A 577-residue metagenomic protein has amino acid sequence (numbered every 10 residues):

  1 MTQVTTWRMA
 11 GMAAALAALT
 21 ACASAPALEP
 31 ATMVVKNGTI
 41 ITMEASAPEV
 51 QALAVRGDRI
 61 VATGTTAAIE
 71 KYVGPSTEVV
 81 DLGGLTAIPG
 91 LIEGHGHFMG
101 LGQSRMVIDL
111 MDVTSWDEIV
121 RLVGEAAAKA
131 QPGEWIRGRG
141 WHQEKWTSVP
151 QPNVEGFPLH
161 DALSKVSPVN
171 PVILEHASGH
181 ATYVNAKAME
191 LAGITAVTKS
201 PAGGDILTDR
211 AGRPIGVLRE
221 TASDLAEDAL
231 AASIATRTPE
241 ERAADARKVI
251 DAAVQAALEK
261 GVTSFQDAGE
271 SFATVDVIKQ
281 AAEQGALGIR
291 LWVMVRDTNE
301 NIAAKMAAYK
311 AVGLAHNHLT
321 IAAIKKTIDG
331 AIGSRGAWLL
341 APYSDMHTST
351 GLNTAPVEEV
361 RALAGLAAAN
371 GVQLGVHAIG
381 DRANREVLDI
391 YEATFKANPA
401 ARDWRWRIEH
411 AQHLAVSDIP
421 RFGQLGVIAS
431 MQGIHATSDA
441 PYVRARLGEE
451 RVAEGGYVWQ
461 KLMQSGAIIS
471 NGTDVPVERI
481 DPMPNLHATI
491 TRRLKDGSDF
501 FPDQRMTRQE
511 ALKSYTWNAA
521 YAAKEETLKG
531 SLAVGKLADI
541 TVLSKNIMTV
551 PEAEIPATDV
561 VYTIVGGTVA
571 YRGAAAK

Functional and structural regions predicted by a protein language model:
M1-M12: Bacterial N-terminal signal peptides that target proteins for export
A10-A21: Bacterial N-terminal signal peptides
A23-K36, I41, A45-A307, A322 (+7 more regions): Divalent metal-binding segments
M43, W141, E270, A411-Q412 (+2 more regions): Flexible loop residues that form catalytic and substrate-binding hotspots at small-molecule/glycan-binding clefts
A281-G285, Y309-L319, F422-Q424: Acidic (Asp/Glu)-rich catalytic clusters
H318-G336, G426-T437: Non-cysteine beta-strand/loop elements that form the S-adenosyl-L-methionine
G365-G375, I379-W406, H410-A411, V416-P420 (+5 more regions): His/Asp/Glu-enriched, well-ordered alpha-helical/loop segment that forms or immediately abuts the divalent-metal
R572-K577: Glycine- and charge-enriched low-complexity intrinsically disordered segments
